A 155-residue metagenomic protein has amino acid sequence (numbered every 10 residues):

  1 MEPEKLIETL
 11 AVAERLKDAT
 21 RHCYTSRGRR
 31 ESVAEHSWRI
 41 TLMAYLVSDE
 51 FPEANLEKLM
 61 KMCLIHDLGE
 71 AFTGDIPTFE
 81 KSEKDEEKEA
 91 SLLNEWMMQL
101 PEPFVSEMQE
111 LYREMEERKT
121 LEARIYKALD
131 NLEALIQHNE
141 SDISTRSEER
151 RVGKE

Functional and structural regions predicted by a protein language model:
E2-K5, E102-S144: Histidine/acidic-rich helix-loop-helix segments that form or flank divalent-metal centers in metalloenzyme catalytic
K5-C23: Short alpha-helical hairpin
V12-R15, R39, K61, A128: Residue-level recognition of specific faces of alpha-helices
R27-S37, E80-K88, A123: Active-site metal-coordination segments of metallo-dependent hydrolases
G28-K58: Alpha-helical phosphate/pyrophosphate-handling elements in metalloenzyme active cores
E53-I65, E122-Y126: Alpha-helical scaffolds flanking conserved acidic
N55, L68-S106: Helix-adjacent hinge/juxtasegments
E149-E155: Conserved small/polar residues in nucleotide/adenosyl-binding loops
